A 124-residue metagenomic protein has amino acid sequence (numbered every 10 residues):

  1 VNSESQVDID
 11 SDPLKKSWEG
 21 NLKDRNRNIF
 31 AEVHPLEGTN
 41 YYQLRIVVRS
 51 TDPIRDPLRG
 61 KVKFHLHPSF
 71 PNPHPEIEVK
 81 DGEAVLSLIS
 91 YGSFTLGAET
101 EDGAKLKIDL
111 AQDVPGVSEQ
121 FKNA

Functional and structural regions predicted by a protein language model:
N2-A124: A structural signal for beta-rich interaction modules in eukaryotic proteins
